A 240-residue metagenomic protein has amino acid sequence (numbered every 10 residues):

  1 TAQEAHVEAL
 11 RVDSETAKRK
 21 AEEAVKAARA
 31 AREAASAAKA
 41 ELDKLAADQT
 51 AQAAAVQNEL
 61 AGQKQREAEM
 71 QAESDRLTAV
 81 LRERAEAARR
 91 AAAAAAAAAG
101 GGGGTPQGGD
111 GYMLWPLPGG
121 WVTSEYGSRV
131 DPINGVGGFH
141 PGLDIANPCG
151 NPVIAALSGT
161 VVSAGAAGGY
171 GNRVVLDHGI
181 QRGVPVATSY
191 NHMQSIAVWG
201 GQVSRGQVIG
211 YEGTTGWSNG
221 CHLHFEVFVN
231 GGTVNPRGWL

Functional and structural regions predicted by a protein language model:
T1-P106: Alpha-helical oligomerization segments with coiled-coil/rod-like character
Q107-L240: Catalytic cores of peptidoglycan-degrading enzymes
